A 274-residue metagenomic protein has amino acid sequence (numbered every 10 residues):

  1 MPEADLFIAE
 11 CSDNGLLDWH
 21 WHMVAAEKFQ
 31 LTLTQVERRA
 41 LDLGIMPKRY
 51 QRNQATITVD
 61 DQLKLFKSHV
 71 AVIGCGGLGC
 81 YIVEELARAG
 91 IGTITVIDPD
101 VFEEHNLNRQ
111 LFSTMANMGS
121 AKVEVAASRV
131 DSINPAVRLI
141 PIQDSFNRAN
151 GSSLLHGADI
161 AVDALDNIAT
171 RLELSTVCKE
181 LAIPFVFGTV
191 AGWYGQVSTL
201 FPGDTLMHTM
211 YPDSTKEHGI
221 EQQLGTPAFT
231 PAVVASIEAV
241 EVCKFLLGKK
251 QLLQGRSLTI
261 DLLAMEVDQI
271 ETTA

Functional and structural regions predicted by a protein language model:
M1-V70: N-terminal charged helix/coil linker that caps or initiates catalytic domains
M1-W21, P141, F146-N147, S152-S153 (+3 more regions): E1/E1-like adenylate-forming module used to activate ubiquitin-like modifiers and sulfur-carrier proteins
E37-R38, V96-N134: Glycine-rich phosphate-binding loop and adjoining beta1-alpha1-beta2 segment of Rossmann-like nucleotide-binding folds
D61-D98: Glycine-rich adenosine-cofactor-binding loop
I82-V83, A126, L174: Hydrophobic residues within alpha-helices that form the first helical element adjacent to the glycine-rich loop
M118-S153, A169: Ligand-binding beta-strand-loop-alpha-helix segment within the catalytic cores of soluble metabolic enzymes
S236-Q251: Oxidoreductase and adenylate-handling cofactor-binding alpha/beta cores
Q254-M265: Intrinsically disordered, low-complexity Ser/Thr-enriched
